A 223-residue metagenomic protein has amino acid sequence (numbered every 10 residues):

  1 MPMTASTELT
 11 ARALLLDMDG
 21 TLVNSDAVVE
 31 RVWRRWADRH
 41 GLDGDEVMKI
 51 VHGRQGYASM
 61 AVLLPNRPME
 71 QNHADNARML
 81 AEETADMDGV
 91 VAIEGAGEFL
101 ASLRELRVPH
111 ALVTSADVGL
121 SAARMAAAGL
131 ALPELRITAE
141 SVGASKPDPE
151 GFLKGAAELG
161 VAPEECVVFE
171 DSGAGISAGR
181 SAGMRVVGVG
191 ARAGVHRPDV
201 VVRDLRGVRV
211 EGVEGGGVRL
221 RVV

Functional and structural regions predicted by a protein language model:
M1-R12, A101-R104, V108, D117-V223: Asp-based, Mg2+/Mn2+-dependent phosphohydrolase catalytic module
T7-L106, D117-A122, L130: N-terminal helical cap/lid subdomain that shapes the substrate entry/recognition surface in HAD-like hydrolases
N24, L112-T114, G188: Hydrophobic residues in well-ordered beta-strands that form the structural core
M48-V51, V91, L112, G143 (+1 more regions): Residue-level "hotspot" positions that anchor or transmit function at local structural transition points
